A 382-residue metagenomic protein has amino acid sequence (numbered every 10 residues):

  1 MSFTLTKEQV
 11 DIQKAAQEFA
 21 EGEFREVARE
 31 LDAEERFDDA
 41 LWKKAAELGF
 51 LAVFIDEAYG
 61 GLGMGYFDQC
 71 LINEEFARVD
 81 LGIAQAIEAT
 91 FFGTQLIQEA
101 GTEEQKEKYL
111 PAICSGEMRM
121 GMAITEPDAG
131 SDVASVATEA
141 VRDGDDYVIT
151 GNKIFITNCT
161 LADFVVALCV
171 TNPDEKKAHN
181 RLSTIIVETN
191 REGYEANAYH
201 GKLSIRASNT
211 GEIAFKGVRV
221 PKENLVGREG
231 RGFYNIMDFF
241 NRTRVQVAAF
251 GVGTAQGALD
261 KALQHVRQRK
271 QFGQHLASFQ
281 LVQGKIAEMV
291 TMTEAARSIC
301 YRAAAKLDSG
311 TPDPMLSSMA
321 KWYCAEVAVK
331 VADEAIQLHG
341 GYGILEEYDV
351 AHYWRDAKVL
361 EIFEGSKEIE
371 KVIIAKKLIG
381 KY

Functional and structural regions predicted by a protein language model:
M1-V79, I83-A84, A100-Q105, A112-E117 (+5 more regions): Alpha-helical interface subdomain recognition
G49, N73-A77, L168-V170, V187-E192 (+1 more regions): Short Ser/Thr-interspersed hydrophobic loop/turn segments at strand-loop and sheet-helix junctions that line or gate
A86-I87, I113, D128-S131, F155-N158 (+2 more regions): Short Gly/Pro-enriched turn/cap motifs at secondary-structure boundaries
F91-A100: Helix-loop "lid/cap" segments that line or gate small-molecule binding pockets
G116-I124, L168: A short, Trp-centered hydrophobic/proline-enriched beta-strand micro-motif
S135, N190-P221: Flexible, small-/acidic-enriched active-site or ligand-binding loops
D146, T150-A196: A short core secondary-structure module
A178-H179, A196-A198, K222-E229: Short, charged, solvent-exposed linker or helix-capping segments at domain edges/interfaces that act as flexible hinges
